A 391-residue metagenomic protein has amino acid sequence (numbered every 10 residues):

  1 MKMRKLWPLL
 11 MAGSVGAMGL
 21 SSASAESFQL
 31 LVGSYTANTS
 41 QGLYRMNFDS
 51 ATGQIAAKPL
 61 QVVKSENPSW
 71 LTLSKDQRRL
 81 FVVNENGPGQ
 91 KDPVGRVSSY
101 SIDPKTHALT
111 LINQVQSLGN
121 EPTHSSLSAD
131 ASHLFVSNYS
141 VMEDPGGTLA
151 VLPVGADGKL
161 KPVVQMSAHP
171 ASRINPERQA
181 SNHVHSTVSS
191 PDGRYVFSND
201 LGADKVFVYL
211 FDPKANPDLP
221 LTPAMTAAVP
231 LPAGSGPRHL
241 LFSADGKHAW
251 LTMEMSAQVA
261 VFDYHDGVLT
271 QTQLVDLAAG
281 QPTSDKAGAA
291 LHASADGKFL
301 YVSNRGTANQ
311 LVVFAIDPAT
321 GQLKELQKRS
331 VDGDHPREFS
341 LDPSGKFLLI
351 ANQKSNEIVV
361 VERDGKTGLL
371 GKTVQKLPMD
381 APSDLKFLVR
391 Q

Functional and structural regions predicted by a protein language model:
A25-D49: An edge-strand/N-cap motif at the start of beta-rich repeat modules
T36-T39, E85-K91, S140-D144, A203-K205 (+3 more regions): Short glycine/acidic-enriched loop and turn motifs that connect beta-strands
T39, S65-K75, L118-D130, V141 (+5 more regions): Beta-rich, blade/repeat-based domains predominating in secreted/periplasmic proteins but also intracellular
N47-Q54, Y100-H107, V151-K161, Y209-P220 (+3 more regions): Short loop/turn segments immediately following beta-strands, especially the blade-tip and inter-blade linker loops
A57-A131: Blade-loop segments of beta-propeller domains
A57-V63, T110-V115, A171-R178, A224-P230 (+3 more regions): A short beta-strand motif characteristic of beta-propeller blades
Q353-V359, G371-Q391: Blade-level signature of beta-propeller repeat domains, shared across WD40, Kelch, NHL, RCC1 and BNR/Asp-box propellers
